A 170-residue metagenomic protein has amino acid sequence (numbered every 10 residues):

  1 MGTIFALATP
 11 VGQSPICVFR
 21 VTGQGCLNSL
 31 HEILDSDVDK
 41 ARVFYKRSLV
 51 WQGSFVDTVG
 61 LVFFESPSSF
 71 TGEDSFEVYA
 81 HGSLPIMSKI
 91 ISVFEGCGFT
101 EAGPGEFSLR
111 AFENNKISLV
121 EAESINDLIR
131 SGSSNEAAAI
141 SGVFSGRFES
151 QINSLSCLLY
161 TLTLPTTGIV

Functional and structural regions predicted by a protein language model:
M1-A138, G142, G146, C157: A glycine-rich (often HGG/GG-containing) alpha/beta subdomain
R20, L164-T166: Short, cationic motifs built from Arg/Lys/His that form the positively charged side of catalytic pockets
G146-L162: Charged, amphipathic alpha-helical linker segments immediately N-terminal to NTP-binding catalytic cores
Y160, T167-V170: Single conserved hydrophobic/aromatic residue that forms the stacking wall/gate of nucleotide- or nucleobase-binding
